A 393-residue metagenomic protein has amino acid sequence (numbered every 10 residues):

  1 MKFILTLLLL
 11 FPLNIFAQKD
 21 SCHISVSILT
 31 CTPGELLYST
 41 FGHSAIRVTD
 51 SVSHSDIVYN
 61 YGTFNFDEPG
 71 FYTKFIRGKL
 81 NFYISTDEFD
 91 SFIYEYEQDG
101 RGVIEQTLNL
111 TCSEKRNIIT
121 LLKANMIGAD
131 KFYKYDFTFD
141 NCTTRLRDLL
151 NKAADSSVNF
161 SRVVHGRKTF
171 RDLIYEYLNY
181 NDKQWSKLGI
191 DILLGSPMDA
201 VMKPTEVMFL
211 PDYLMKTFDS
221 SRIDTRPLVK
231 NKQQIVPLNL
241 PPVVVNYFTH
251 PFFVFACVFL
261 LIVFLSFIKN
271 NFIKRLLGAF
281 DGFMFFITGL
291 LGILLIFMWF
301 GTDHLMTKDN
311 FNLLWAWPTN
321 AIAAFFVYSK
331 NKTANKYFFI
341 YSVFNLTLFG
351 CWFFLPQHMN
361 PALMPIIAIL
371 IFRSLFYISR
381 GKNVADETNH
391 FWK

Functional and structural regions predicted by a protein language model:
M1-I4, L276-F283, F311: Structural motif marking the loop-to-transmembrane transition
M1-K19, N383-K393: Bacterial Sec-dependent N-terminal signal peptides
N14, N141, W317-N320: Asparagine-centered polar/low-complexity signal
Q18-P241: Soluble extramembrane regions of membrane proteins in the secretory/endomembrane system
G195-K203, V229, F255-F259, F285-T288 (+1 more regions): Hydrophobic alpha-helical transmembrane segments
S221, R226-H304: Core alpha-helical transmembrane segments of integral membrane proteins
L265-F272, F283-K393: Generic detector of multi-pass transmembrane helix bundles and their immediately adjacent loops in polytopic membrane
